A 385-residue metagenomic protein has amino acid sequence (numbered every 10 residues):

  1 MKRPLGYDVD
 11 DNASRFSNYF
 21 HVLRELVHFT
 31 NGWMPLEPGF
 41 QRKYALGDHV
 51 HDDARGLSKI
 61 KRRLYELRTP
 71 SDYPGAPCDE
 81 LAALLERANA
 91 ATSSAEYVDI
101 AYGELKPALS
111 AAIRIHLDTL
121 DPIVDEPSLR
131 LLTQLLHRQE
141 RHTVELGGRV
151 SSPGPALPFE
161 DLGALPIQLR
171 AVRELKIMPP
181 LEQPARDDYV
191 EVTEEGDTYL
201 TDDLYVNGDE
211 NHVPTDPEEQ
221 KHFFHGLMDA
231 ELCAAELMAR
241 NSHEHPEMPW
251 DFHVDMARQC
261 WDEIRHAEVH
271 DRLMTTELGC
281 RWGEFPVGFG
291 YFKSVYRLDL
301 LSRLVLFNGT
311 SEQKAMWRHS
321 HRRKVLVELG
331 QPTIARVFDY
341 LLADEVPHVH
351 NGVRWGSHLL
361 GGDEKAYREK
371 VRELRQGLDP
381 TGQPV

Functional and structural regions predicted by a protein language model:
M1-V385: Non-heme di-metal
